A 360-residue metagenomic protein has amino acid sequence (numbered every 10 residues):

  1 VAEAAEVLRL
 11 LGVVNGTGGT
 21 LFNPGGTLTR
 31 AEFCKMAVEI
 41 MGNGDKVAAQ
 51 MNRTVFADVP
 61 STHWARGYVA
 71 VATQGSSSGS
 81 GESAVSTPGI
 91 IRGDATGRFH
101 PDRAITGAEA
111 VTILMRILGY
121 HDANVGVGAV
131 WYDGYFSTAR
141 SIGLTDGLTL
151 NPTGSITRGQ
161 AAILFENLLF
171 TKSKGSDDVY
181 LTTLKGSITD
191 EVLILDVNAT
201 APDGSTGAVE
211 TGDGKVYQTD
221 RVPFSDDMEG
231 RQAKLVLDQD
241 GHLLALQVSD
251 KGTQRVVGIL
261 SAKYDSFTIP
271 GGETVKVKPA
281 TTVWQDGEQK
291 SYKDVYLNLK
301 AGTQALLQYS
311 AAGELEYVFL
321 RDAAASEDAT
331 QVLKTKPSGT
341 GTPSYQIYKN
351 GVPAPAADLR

Functional and structural regions predicted by a protein language model:
V1-E3, N15-C34, V38-A70, Q74-A108 (+5 more regions): Feature responds to low-complexity, polar/acidic, surface-exposed segments characteristic of secreted/exported proteins
E3-A4, Q160: A generic short-segment signal for beta-strand/edge and adjacent turn/coil regions
G159, I163, L169-A280, W284-R360: Short, flexible, surface-exposed loop segments at domain boundaries
